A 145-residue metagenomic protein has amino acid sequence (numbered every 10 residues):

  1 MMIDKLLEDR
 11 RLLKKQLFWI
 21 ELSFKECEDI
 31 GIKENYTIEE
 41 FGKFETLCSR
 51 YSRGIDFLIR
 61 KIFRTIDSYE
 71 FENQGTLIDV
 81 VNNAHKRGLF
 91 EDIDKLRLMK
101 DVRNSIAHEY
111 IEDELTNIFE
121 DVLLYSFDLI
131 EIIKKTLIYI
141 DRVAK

Functional and structural regions predicted by a protein language model:
M1-K145: Solvent-exposed interaction patches of small proteins and small membrane subunits
